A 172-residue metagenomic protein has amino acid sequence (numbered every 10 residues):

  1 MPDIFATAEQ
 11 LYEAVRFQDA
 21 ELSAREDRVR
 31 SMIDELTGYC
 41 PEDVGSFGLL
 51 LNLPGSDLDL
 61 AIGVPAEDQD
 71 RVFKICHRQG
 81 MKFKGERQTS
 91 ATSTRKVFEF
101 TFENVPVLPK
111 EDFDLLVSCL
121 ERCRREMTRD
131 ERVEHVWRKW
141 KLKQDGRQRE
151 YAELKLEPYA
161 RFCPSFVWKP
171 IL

Functional and structural regions predicted by a protein language model:
M1-V44, L172: Helical scaffold of the NTase/Pol beta-like nucleotidyltransferase catalytic core
F5-F17, L53-S56, H135-L142: A short, surface-exposed helix-loop junction/capping segment
R25-M32, D68, D112, R129: Alpha-helical structural motif
V29-F73: Active-site nucleotide-donor binding segment shared across nucleotidyl transfer reactions
G38, M81-K84, T128, K141: Residue-level recognition of short, structured coil/turn motifs that connect secondary structure elements
G80-E111: Conserved catalytic core of two-metal-ion nucleotidyltransferases
E103-L172: Catalytic cores of NTP-dependent nucleotidyl/adenyl transfer enzymes across multiple folds
